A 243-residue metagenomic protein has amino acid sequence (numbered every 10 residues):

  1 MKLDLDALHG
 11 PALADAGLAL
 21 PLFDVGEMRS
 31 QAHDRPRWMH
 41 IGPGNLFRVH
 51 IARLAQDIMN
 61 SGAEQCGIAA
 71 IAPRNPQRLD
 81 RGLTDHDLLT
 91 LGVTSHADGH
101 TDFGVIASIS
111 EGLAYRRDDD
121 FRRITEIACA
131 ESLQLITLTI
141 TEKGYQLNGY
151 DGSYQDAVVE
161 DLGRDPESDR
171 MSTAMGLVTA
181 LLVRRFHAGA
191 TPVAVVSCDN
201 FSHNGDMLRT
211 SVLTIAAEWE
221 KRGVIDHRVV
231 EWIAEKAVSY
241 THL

Functional and structural regions predicted by a protein language model:
M1-V238: Conserved small-residue
T241-H242: Conserved small/polar residues in nucleotide/adenosyl-binding loops
